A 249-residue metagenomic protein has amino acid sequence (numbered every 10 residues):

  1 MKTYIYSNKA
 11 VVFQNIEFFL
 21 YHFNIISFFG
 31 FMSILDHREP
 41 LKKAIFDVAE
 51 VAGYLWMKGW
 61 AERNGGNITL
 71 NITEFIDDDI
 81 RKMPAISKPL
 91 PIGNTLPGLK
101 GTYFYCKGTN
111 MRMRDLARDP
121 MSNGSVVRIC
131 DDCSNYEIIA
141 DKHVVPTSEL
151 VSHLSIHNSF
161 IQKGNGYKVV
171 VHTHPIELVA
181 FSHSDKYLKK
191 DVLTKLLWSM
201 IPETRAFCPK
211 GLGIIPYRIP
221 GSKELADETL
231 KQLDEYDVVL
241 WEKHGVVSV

Functional and structural regions predicted by a protein language model:
Y4-Y6, Y21: Short, low-complexity segments with poor structural confidence in diverse proteins
S7-E17: Positively charged N-terminal leader segments that act as targeting/secretion signals
F19-F31: Short, Lys/Arg-enriched N-terminal segments with co-localized hydrophobic residues within the first ~10-30 amino acids
G30-V249: Glycine-rich flexible loops
